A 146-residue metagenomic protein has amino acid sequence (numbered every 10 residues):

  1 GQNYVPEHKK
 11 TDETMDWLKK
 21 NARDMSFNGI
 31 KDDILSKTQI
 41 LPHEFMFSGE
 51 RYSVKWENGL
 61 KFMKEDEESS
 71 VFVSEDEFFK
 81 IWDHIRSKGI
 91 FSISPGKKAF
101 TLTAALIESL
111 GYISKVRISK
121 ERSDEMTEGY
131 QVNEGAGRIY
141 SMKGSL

Functional and structural regions predicted by a protein language model:
Q2-K9: Extreme N-terminal basic, low-complexity initiation segments that serve as generic localization/processing leaders
T14-E67: Long, low-complexity, charged/polar intrinsically disordered regions in eukaryotic proteins
D66-S87: Short amphipathic alpha-helical recognition elements used for nucleic-acid or partner binding across transcription
E77-K80, S94-G96, R138: Intrinsically disordered, low-complexity, repeat-rich regions that form long N- or C-terminal tails or large
D83-K98: Short helix-coil junctions and helix-kink-helix linkers
S94-S109: Short amphipathic alpha-helical interaction segments
E108-K120: A short, conserved structural fragment
S119-L146: Short, cationic-aromatic polyanion-contact patches
